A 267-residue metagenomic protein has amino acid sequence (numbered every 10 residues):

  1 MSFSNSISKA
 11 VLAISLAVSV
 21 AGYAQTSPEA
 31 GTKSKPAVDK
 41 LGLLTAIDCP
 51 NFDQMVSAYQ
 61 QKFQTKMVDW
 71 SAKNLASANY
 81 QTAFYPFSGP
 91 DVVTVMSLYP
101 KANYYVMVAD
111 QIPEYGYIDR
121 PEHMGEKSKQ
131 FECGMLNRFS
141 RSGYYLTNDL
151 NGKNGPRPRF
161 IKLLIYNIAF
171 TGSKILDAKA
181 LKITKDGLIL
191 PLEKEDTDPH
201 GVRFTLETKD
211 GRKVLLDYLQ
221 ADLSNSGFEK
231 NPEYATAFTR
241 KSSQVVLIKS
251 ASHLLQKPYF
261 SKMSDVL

Functional and structural regions predicted by a protein language model:
M1-V11: Bacterial N-terminal signal peptides that target proteins for export
F3, F63-T65, I183: Conserved, well-structured beta-alpha core segment at the onset of a catalytic domain
V11-S19: Bacterial N-terminal signal peptides
V20-A24: Sec/Tat signal peptide C-region and signal peptidase I cleavage site
Q25-R138, L190-P191, T205-D210, V214-L267: Non-globular targeting/processing and membrane-anchoring segments
S88-Y99, S142-I165: Short, thiol/selenol-centered motifs that function as redox-active sites or metal-ligating centers
R159-A178: Short, hydrophobic/π-rich interface segment
D177-L215: Short aromatic loop motif centered on NTY/YTY
